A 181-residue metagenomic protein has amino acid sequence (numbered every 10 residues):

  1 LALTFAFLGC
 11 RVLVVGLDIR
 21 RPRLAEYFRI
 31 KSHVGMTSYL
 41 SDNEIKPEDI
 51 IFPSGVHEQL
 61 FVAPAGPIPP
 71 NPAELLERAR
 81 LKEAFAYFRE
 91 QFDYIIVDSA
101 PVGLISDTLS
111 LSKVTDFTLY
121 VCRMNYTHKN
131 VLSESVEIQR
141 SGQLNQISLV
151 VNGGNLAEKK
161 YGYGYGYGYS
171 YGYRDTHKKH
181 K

Functional and structural regions predicted by a protein language model:
L1-K181: P-loop NTP-binding module
